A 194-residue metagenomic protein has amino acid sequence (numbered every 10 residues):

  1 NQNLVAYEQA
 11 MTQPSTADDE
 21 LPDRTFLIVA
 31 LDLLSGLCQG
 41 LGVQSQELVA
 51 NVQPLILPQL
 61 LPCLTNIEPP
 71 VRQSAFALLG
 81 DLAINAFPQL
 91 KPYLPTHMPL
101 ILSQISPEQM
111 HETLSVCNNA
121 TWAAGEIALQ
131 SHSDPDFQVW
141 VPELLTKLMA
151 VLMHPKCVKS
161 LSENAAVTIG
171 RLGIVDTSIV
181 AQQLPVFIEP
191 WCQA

Functional and structural regions predicted by a protein language model:
N1-A194: Karyopherin-beta/Importin-beta family HEAT-repeat alpha-solenoid scaffold
